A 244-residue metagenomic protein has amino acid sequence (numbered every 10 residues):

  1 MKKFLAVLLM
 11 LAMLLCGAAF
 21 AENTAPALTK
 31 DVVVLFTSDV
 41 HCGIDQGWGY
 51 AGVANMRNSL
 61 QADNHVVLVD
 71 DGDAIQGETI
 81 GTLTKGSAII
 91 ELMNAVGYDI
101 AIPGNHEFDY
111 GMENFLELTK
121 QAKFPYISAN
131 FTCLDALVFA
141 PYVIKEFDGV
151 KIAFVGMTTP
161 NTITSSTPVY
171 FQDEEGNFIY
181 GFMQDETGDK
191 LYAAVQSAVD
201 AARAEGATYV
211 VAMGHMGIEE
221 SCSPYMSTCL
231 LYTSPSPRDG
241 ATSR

Functional and structural regions predicted by a protein language model:
F4-F20: Sec-dependent N-terminal signal peptides of Gram-positive bacterial secreted proteins and lipoproteins
L5-A6, L60, A241: Sequence-pattern detector for short linear motifs and compositional/periodic biases rather than a specific fold
M13, P235-D239, R244: Short, small-residue-biased leader/transition segments that mark boundaries at the very start of proteins
E22-S234, R238: Acidic, metal/ion-coordinating pockets
